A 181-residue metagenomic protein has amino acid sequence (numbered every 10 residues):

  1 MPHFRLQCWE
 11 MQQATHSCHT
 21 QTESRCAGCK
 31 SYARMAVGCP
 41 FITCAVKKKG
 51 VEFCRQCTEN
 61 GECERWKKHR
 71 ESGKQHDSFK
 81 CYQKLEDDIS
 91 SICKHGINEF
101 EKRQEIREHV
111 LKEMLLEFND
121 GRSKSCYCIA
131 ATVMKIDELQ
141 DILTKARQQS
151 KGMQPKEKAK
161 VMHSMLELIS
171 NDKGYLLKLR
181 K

Functional and structural regions predicted by a protein language model:
M1-K181: Cysteine-centered metal-binding/redox modules
